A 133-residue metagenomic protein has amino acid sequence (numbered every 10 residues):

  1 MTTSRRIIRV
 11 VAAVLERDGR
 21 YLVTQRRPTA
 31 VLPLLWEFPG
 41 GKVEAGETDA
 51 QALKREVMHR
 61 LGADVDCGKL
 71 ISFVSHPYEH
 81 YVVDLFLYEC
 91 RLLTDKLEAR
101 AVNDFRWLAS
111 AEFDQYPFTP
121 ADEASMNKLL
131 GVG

Functional and structural regions predicted by a protein language model:
M1-L22, K42: Conserved N-terminal beta-strand and adjoining loop/helix that marks the start of the Nudix/MutT-like hydrolase domain
R9-V11, G19, V83-F86, N103: Change "...and in nucleic-acid phosphodiester-cleaving endonucleases..." to "...and in nucleic-acid processing enzymes
R20-R60: Conserved Nudix-box catalytic region and its N-terminal flanking loop in Nudix hydrolases and closely related
P33, Y81, D95-G133: Nudix hydrolase/Nudix homology domain
R60-C67: Short secondary-structure junctions
D64, V74-L97, D104-R106: Active-site-adjacent beta-strand/loop module that shapes the phosphate/pyrophosphate-binding cleft
